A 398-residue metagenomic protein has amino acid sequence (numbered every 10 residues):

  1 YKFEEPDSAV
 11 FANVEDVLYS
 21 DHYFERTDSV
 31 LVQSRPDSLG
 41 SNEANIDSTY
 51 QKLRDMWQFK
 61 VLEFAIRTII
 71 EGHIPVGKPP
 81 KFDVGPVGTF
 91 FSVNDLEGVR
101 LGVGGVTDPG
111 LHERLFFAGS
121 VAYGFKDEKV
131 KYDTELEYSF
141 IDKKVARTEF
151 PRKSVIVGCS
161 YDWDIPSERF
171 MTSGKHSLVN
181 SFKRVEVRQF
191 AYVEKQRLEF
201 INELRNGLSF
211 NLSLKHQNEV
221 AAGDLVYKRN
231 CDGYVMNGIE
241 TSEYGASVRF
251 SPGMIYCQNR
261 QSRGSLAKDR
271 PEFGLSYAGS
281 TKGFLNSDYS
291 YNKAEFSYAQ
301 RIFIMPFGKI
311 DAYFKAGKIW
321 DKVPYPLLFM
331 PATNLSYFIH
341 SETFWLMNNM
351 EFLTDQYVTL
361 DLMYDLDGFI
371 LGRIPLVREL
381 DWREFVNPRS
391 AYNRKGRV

Functional and structural regions predicted by a protein language model:
Y1-E5: Acidic, serine/threonine-rich low-complexity disordered tracts
P6, F11-V398: Exposed, low-structure sequence patches enriched in small/polar residues
